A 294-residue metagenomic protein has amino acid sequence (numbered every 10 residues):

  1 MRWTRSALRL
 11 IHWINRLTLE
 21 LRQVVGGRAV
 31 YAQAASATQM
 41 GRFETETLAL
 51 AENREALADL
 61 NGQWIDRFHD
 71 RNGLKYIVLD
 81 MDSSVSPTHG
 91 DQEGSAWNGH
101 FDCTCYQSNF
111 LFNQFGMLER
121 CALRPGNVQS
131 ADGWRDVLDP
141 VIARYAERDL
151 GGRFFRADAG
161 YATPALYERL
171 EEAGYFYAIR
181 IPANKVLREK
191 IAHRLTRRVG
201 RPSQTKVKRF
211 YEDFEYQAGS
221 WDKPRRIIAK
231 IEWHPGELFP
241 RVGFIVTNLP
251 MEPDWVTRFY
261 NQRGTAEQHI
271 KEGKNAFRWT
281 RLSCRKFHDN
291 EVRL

Functional and structural regions predicted by a protein language model:
M1, L10-L19, A29-F43, V78-V85 (+5 more regions): Short, conserved catalytic/metal-binding motifs centered on acidic residues
Y31, S36-N109: Active-site-proximal, Lys/Arg-enriched surface segment that forms a nucleic-acid-binding/basic interface patch
S86-T88, E119, V128, Y161-A165 (+4 more regions): Flexible loop/turn segments at secondary-structure boundaries
T88-G94, E119-L123, G133, P164-L170 (+1 more regions): Short acidic, glycine/serine/threonine-rich loops at helix termini
G99-R148: Electropositive, glycine- and tryptophan-enriched low-complexity nucleic-acid-binding patches
S130-V186: Domain-level cores of phosphate- or acyl-group-handling catalytic modules
F176-N275: An anionic, glycine-rich sequence signature occurring as long contiguous blocks
P253-Y260, F277-V292: Short, solvent-exposed helix-loop connector elements
